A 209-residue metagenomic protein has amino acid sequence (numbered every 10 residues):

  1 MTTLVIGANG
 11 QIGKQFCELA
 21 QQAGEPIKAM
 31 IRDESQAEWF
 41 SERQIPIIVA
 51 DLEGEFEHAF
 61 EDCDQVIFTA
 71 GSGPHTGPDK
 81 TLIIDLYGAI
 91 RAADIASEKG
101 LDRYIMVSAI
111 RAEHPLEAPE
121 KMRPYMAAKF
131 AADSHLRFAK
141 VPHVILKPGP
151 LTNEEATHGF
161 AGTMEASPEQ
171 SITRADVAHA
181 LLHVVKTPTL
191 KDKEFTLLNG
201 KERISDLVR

Functional and structural regions predicted by a protein language model:
T2, D64-Q65, R103: Structural motif
T3-E25: N-terminal Rossmann NAD(P)H-binding glycine-rich loop of SDR-like oxidoreductase domains
I6, P26-M30, E34, T76 (+3 more regions): Conserved Rossmann-fold NAD(P)-dependent oxidoreductase catalytic core, especially the SDR/UDP-sugar
I31, K147-T152: Conserved SDR Rossmann-fold cofactor-binding beta-strand/turn motif
I31-R91, I95-E98, V185-K186, F195: NAD(P)H-binding glycine-rich loop region in Rossmannoid oxidoreductase-like domains and their noncatalytic homologs
A70, I105-S108, G149, L198: Active-site beta-alpha turn of Rossmann-fold NAD(P)-dependent dehydrogenases/reductases
N153-E155, F160-R209: Active-site-lining helix/loop region of Rossmann-like oxidoreductase modules
